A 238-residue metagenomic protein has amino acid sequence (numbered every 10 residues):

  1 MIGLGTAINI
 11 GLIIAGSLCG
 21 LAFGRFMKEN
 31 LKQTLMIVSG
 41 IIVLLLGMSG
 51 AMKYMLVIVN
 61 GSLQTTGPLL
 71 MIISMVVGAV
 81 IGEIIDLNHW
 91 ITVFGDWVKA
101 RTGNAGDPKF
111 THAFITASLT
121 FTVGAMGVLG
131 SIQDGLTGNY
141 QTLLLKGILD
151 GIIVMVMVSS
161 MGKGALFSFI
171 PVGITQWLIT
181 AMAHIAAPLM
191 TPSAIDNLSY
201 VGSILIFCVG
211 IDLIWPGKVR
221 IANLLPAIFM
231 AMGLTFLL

Functional and structural regions predicted by a protein language model:
M1, E29-N30, L87-A113: Intrinsically disordered, low-complexity non-transmembrane regions of multi-pass membrane transporters
I2-A15, T66-I73, S131, G135-G147 (+2 more regions): Structural signature of hydrophobic alpha-helical transmembrane segments
I8-G16, G20, G24, G40-I41 (+15 more regions): Alpha-helical transmembrane segments in multi-pass membrane proteins
L31-I41, D96, A165-T175, A222-I228: Cytoplasmic-side transmembrane-helix entry/capping segments in multi-pass membrane proteins
S39-M55: A generic, lipid-embedded transmembrane alpha helix
K53-T65, L129-D134, A183-P192: Membrane-interface helix termini and inter-helical loops of multi-pass transporters
K99, P108-I185: Helix-loop-helix junctions within the multi-pass membrane cores of secondary transporters/permeases
G210-F229: Interfacial loop-to-transmembrane junctions
